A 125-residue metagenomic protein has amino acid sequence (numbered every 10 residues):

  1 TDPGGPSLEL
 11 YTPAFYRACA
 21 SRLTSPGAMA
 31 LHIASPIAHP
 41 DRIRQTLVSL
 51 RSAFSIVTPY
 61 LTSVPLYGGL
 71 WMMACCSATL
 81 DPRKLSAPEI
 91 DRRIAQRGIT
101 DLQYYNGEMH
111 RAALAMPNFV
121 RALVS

Functional and structural regions predicted by a protein language model:
D2-P3, A34-H39, V64-L66: Short "lid" loop at the C-terminus of a central beta-strand within the Rossmann-like core of SAM-dependent
P3-A18, R42: A short, conserved alpha-helix within the catalytic core of class I
S7, I33-L47: Conserved class I S-adenosyl-L-methionine
Y11-P26, R51: A short glycine-rich, Lys/Arg-flanked "PGG" loop and its adjoining helix->strand segment in the class I
Y16-R17, R42-V64, A74: Conserved Class I S-adenosyl-L-methionine
P26, L70-W71: Active-site lining segments that contact anionic ligands and/or coordinate catalytic metals
P26-I33: Conserved beta-strand signature within the Rossmann-like core of class I S-adenosyl-L-methionine
V48, M72-S125: SAM/dcSAM-binding transferase cores
